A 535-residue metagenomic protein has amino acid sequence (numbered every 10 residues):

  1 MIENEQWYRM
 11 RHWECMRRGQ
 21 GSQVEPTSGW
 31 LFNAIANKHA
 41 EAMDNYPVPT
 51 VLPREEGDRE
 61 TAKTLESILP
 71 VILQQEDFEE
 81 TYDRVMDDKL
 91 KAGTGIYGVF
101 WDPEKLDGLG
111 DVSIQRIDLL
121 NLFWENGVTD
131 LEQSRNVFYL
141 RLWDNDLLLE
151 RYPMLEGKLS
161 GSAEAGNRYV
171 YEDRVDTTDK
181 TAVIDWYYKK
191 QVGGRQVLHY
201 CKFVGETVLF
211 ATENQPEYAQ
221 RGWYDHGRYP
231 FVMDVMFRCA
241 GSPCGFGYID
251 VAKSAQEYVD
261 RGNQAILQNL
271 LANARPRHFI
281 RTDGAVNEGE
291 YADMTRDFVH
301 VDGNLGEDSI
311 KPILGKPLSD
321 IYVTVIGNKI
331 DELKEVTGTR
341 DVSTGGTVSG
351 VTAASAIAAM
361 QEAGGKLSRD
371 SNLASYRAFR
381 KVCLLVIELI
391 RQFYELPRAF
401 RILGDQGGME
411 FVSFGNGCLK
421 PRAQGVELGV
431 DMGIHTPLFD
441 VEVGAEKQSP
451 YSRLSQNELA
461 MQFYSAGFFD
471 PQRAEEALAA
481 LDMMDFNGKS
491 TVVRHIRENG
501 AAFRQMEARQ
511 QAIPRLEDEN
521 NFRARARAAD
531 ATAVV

Functional and structural regions predicted by a protein language model:
M1-Q220, A274, H278, T282-D283 (+4 more regions): Extended, helix-rich architectural segments
M1-V24, K89, Y97-V99, P103-G108 (+10 more regions): C-terminal anchoring/interaction modules
G127, V235-C239: Short, flexible, solvent-exposed loop/turn segments with mixed acidic/basic and small polar residues
G194, G241-S242, I249: N-terminal functional module detector in eukaryotic proteins
K202, P230-F231: Well-ordered beta-strand positions
Y218-Y224, R228: Short, surface-exposed linear segments at secondary-structure transitions and domain or protein termini
